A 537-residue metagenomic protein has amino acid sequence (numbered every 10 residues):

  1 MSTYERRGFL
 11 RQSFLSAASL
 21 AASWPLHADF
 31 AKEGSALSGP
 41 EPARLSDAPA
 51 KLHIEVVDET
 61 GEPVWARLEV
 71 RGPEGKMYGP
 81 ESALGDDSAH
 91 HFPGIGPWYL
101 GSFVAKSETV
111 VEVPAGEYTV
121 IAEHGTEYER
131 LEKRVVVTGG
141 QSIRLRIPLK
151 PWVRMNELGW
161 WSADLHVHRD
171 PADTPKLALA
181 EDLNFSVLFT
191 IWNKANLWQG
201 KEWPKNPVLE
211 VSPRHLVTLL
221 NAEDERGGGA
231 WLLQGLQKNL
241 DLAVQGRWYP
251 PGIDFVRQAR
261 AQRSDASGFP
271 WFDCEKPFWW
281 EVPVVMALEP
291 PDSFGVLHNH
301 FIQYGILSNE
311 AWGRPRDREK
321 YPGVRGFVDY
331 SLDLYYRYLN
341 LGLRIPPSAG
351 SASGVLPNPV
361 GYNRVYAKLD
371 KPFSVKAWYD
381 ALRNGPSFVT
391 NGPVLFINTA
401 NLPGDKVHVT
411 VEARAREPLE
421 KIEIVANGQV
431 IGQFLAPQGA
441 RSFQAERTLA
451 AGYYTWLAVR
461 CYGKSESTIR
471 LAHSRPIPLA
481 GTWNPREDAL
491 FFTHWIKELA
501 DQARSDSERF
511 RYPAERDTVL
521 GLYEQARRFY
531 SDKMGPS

Functional and structural regions predicted by a protein language model:
M1-G8, A17: Secretory targeting signals
L10-F30: N-terminal export signals
W24-I54: C-terminal segment of N-terminal export signals and the immediately downstream linker at the start of the mature
K32, A36-S38, R260-P270, E466-T468: Intrinsically disordered, low-complexity coil segments
A43-K51, V57-K76, E81-D86, P93-E108 (+4 more regions): C-terminal functional module detector
N156-P347, P357: Catalytic cores of extracellular degradative/oxidative enzymes
